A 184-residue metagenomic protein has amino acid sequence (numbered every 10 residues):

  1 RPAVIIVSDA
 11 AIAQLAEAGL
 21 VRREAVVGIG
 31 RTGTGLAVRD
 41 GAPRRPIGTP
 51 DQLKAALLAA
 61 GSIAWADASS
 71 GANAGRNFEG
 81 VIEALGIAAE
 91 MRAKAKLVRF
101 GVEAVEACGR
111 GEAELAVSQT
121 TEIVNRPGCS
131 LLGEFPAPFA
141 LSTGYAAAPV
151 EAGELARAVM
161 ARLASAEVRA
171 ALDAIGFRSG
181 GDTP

Functional and structural regions predicted by a protein language model:
R1-A3, S8-T32, V38-P184: Exported/periplasmic ABC-transporter solute-binding proteins
